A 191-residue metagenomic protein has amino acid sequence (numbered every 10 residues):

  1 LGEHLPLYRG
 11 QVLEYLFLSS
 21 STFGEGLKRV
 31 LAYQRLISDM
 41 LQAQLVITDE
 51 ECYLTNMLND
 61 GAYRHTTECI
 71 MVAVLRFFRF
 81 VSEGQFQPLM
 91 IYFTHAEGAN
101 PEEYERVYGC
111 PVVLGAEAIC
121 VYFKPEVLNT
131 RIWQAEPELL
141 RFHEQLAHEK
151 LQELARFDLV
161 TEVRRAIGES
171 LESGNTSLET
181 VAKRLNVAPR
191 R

Functional and structural regions predicted by a protein language model:
L1-Y53, A73: N-terminal low-complexity or simple alpha-helical regulatory segments that function as activation/interaction modules
G10-F17, M57-G61, L128-N129, L146-E149: Short hinge/gating elements
T22, A62, E83, E172-T176: Alpha-helical structural elements of signaling/regulatory helical domains
L27, L31, M71-L75, R79 (+2 more regions): Generic solvent-exposed, charged/amphipathic alpha-helical segments that serve as macromolecular interface scaffolds
V30-S38, N100-R106, G174: Short, solvent-exposed secondary-structure boundary motifs
Q42, V46-N129: DNA-contacting interfaces and partner/effector-binding or oligomerization modules in DNA-centric proteins
G98, R106-R191: Extended mid-to-C-terminal alpha-helical interaction segments
